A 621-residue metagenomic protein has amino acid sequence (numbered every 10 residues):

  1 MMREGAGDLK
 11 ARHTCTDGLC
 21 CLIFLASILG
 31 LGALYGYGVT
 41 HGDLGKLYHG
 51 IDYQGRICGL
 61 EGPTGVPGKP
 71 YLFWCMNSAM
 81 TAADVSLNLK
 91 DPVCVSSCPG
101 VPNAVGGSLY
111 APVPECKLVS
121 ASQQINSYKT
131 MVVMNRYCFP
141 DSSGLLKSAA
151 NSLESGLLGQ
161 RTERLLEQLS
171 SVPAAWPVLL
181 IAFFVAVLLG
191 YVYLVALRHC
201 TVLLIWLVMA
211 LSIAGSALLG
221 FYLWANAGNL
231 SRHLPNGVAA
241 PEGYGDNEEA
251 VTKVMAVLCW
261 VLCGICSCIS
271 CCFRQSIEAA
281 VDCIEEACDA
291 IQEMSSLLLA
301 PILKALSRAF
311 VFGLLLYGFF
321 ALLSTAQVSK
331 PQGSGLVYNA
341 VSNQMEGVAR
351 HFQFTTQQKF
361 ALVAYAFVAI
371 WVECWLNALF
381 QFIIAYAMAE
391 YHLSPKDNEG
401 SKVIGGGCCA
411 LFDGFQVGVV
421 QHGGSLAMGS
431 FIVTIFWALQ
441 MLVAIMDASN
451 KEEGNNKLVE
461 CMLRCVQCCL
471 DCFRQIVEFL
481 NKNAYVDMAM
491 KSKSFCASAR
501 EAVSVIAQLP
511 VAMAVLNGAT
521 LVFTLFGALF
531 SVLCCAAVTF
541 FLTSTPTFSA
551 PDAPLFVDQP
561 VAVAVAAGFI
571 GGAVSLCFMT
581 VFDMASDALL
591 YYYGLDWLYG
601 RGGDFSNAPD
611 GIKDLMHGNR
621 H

Functional and structural regions predicted by a protein language model:
M1-H621: Eukaryotic membrane transport/trafficking proteins
